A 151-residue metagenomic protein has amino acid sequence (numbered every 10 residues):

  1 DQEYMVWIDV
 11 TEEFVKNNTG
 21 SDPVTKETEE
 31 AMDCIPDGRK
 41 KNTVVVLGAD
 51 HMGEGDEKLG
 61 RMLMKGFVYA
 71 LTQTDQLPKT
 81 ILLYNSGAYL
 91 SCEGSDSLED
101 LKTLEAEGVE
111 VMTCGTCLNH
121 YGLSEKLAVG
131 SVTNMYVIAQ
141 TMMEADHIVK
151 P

Functional and structural regions predicted by a protein language model:
E3-F14, Q140-P151: C-terminal edge-of-domain segments
E13-G94: Conserved mixed alpha/beta catalytic, RNA-binding, or beta-rich assembly cores of soluble enzyme, regulatory
S21-E29, Y136-H147: Ser/Thr/Gly-rich flexible loops in soluble cytosolic domains mediating phosphotransfer, phosphorylation
V68, L98-K102, A139: Short amphipathic alpha-helical segments and helix-helix/interface helices
I81, E110-V111, H147-V149: Short, well-ordered beta-strand core segments
S97-L123: A glycine-rich helix N-cap at a beta->alpha junction
V129-Y136: Short acidic-hydrophobic, aromatic-tinged amphipathic segments that line or gate anion-handling sites
